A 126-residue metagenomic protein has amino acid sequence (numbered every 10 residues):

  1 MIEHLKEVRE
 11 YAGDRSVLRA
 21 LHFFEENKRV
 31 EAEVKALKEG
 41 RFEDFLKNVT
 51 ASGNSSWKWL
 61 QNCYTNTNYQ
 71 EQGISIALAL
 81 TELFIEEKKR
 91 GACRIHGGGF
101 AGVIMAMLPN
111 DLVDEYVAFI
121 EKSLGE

Functional and structural regions predicted by a protein language model:
M1-R94, A106-E126: C-terminal nucleotide
G98-I104: N-terminal pre-core extensions flanking Radical SAM catalytic domains
